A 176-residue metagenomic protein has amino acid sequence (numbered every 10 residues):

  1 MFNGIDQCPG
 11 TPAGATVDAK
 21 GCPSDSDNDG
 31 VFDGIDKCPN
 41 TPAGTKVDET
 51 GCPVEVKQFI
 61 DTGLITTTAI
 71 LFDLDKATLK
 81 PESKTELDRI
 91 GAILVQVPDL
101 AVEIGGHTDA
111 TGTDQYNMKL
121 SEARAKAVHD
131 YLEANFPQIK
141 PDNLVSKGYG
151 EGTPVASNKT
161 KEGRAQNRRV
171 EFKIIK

Functional and structural regions predicted by a protein language model:
M1-A101, A134, Q138: Periplasmic peptidoglycan-binding/tethering modules of Gram-negative envelope proteins
A77, P81, G105-K176: Periplasmic OmpA-like peptidoglycan-binding domain that tethers envelope proteins to the cell wall
